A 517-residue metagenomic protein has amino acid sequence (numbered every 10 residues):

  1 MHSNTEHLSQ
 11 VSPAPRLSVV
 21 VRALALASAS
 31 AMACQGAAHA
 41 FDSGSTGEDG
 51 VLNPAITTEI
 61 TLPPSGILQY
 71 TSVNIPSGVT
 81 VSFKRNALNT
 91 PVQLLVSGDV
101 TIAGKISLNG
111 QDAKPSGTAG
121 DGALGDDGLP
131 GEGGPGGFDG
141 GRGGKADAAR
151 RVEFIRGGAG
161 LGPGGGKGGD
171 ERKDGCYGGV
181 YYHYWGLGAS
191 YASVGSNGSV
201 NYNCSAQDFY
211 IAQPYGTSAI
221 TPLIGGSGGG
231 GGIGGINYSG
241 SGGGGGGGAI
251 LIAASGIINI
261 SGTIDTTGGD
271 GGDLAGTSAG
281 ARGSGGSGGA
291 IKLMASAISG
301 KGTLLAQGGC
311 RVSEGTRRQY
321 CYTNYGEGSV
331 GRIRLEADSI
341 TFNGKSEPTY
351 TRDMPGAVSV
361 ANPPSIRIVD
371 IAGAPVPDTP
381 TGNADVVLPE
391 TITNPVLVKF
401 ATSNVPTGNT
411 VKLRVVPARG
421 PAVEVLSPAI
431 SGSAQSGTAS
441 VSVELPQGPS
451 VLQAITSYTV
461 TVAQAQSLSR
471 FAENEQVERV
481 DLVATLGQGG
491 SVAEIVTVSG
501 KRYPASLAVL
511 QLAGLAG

Functional and structural regions predicted by a protein language model:
H2-H39: Gram-negative bacterial Sec-dependent N-terminal signal peptides
A38-T101, K105, Q111, S218 (+5 more regions): N-terminal domain-start segments of secreted/luminal proteins
H39-T57, A87-P91, S97-K292, L305-V330: Glycine-centric low-complexity/flexibility signal
S278, R419-P446: Solvent-exposed serine/threonine-rich low-complexity stretches and specific carbohydrate-binding patches
L304, Y320-I368: Leucine-rich solenoid repeat scaffolds
V396-N404: Aromatic/hydrophobic beta-strand junction motif of beta-rich domains
V411-L413, A439-V480: Short, aromatic- and glycine-rich surface loops/edge beta-strands on solvent-exposed regions
V460-G517: Short beta-strand elements
